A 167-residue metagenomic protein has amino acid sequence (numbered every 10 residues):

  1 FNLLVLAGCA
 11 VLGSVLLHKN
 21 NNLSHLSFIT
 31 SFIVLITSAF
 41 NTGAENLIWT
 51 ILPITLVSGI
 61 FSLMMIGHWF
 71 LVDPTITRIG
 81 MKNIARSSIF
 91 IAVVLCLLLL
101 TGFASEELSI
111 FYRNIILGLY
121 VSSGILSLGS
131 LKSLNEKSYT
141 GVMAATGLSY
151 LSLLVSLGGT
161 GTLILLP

Functional and structural regions predicted by a protein language model:
L4-L16, G124-L128: Central hydrophobic cores of alpha-helical transmembrane segments in multi-pass inner-membrane proteins across all
A7, L117-S123, T146-L157: Small-residue-rich transmembrane alpha-helices that serve as helix-helix interface/gating elements in multipass
S14-L99, F103-S123: Long, contiguous internal "core" modules enriched in hydrophobic/ aromatic residues
F61, S130, G161-T162: Hydrophobic membrane-targeting signal helices
F103, E136, P167: Conserved helix-loop functional segments at active or binding sites
L131-L154: Interfacial loop-to-transmembrane junctions
G158-P167: Juxtamembrane boundary at the C-terminal end of a transmembrane helix
